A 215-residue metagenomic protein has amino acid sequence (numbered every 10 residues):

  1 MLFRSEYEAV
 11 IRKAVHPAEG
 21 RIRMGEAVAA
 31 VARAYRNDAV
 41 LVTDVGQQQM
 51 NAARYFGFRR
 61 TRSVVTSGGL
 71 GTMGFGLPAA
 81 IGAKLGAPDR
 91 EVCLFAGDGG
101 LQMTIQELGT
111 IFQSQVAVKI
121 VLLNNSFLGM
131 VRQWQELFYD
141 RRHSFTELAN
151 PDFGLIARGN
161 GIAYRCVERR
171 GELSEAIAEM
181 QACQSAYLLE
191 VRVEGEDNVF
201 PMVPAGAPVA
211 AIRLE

Functional and structural regions predicted by a protein language model:
M1-L2: Short, small-residue-biased leader/transition segments that mark boundaries at the very start of proteins
S5-A83: Active-site diphosphate/adenylate-binding microenvironment
N51-E215: Thiamine diphosphate
